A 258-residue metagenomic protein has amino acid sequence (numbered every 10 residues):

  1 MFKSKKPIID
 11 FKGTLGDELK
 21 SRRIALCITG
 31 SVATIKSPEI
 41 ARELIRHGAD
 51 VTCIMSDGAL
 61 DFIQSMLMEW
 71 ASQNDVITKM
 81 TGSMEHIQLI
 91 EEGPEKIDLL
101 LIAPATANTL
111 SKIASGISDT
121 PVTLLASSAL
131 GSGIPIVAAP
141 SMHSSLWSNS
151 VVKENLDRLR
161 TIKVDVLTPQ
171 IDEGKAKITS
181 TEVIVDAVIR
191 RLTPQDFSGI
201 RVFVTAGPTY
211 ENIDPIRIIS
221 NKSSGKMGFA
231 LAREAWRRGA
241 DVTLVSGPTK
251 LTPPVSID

Functional and structural regions predicted by a protein language model:
M1-G225, F229-D258: A cross-family phosphate/adenosyl-ligand binding-site feature
